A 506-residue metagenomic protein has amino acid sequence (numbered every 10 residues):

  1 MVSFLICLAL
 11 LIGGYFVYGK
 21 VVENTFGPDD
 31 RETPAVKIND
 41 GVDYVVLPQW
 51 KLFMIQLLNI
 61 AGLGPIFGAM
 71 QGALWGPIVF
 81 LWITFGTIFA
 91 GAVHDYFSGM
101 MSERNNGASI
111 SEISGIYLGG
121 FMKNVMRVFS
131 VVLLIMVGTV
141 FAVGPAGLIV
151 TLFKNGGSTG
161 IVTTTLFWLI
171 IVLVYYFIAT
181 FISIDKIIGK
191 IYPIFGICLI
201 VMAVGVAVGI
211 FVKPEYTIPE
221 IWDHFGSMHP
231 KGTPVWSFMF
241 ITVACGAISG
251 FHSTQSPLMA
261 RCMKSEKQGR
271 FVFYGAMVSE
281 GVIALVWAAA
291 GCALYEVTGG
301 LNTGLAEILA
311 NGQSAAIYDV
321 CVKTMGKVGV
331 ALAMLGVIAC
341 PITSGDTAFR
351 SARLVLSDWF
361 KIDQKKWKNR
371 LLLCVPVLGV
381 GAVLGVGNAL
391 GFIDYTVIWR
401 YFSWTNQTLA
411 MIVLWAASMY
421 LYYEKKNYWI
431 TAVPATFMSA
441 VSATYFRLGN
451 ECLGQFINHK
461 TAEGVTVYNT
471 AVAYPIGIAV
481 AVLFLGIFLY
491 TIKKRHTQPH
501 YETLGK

Functional and structural regions predicted by a protein language model:
M1-G19, G72-S102, S111, M122 (+2 more regions): Extracellular loop-to-transmembrane helix junctions
L5, A9-G27, F129, P145-I149 (+4 more regions): Membrane-interface loop-to-helix entry segments
L10-I66, Q268: Membrane-interface "cap" regions at the ends of multi-pass membrane proteins
L10-L11, Y15, Q56, A90-N106 (+3 more regions): Helix-loop-helix module between adjacent transmembrane segments
P48-G64, A207-E215, H224-W287, L332-S344: Hydrophobic, membrane-embedded alpha-helices of multi-pass small-molecule transporters
G99, G209-I221, G275-D319, V386-I393: Extracellular/periplasmic helix-exit of transmembrane alpha-helices
K123-R127, V162-I170, G275-A284, C292 (+5 more regions): Loop-to-transmembrane helix boundary motifs in multi-pass membrane proteins
G138-G156, T164-W168, T180, L199-G226 (+2 more regions): Hydrophobic alpha-helical segments and their helix-loop junctions in multi-pass secondary transporters
